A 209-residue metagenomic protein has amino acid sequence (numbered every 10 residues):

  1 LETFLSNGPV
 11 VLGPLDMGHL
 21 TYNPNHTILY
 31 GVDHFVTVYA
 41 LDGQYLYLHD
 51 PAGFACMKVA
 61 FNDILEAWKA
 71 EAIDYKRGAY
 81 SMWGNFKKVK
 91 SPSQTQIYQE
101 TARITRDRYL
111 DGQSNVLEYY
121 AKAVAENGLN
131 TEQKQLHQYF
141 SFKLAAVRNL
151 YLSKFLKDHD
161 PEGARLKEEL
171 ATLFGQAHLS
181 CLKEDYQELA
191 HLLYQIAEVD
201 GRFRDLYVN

Functional and structural regions predicted by a protein language model:
L1-K90, E162-L166, G175-L179, Q187-H191 (+2 more regions): Conserved active-site-adjacent core of cysteine acyl-enzyme catalytic domains
L29, L41-V147, Y151-D158: Noncatalytic regulatory segments and standalone regulatory/sensor domains
A123-N209: Long non-globular sequence segments
